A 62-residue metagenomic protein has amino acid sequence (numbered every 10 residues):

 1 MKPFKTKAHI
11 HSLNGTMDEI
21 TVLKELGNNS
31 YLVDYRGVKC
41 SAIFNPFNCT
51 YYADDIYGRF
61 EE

Functional and structural regions predicted by a protein language model:
M1-H11: Short coil-to-beta transition motif at edge beta-strands of beta-rich domains
M1-K2, R59-E62: Short intrinsically disordered terminal tails
H9-R59: Acidic, low-complexity, intrinsically disordered interaction modules
